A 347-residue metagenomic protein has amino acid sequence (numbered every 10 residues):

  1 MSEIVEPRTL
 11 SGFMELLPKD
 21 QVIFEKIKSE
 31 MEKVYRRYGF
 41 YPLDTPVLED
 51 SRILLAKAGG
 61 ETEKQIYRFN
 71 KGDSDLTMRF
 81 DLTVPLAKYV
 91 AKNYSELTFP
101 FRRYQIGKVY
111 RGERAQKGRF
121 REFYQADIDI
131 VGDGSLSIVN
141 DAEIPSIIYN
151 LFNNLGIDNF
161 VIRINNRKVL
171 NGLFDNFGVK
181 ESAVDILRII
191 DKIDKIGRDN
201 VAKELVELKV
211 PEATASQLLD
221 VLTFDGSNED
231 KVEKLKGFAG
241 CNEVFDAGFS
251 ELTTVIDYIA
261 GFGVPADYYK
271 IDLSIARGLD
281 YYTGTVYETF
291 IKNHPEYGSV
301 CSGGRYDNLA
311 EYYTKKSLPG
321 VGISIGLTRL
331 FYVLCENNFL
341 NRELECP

Functional and structural regions predicted by a protein language model:
M1-D20, N70: Auxiliary tRNA-acceptor-end handling modules of aminoacyl-tRNA synthetases
P7, L54-A58, L173: Short secondary-structure transition/capping segments
D20-Y38, E49-D50, K71-D73, T83-E96 (+3 more regions): Positively charged, Gly/Ser-enriched RNA/tRNA-binding surfaces
L43, V47-L76: Polyanion/phosphate-binding surface patch
K57-E61, N176-G178, T285: Short low-complexity, flexible loop/linker segments enriched in glycine and/or proline with clustered acidic
T62-D73, G178-V206, I291-N293: Acidic, His- and aromatic-enriched active-site or binding-groove loops in soluble protein domains that engage sugars
I162-L173, G178: Glycine-rich, mobile lid/loop segments that gate access to catalytic sites or pores
